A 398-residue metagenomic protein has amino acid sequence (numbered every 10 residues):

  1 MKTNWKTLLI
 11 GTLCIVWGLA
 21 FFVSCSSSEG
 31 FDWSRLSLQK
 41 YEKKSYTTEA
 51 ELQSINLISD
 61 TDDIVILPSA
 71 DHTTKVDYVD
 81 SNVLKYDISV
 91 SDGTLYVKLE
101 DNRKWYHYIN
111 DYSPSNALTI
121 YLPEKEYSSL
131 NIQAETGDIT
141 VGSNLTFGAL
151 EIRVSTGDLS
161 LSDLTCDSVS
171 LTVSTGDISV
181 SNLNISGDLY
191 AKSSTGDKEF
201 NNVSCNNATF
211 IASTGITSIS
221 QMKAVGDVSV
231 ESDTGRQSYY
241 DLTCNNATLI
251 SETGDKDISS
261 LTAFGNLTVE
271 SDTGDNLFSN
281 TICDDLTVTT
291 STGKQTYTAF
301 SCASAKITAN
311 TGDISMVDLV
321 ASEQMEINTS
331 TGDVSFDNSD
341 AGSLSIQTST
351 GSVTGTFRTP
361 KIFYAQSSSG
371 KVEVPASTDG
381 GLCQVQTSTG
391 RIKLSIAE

Functional and structural regions predicted by a protein language model:
K2-S59, D63-A134, T140-V154, S160-V173 (+10 more regions): Acidic (Asp/Glu) and glycine-rich low-complexity loops/linkers that are typically intrinsically disordered
D313-L319: Histidine/lysine/aspartate-rich catalytic loop segments that bind and position anionic ligands
